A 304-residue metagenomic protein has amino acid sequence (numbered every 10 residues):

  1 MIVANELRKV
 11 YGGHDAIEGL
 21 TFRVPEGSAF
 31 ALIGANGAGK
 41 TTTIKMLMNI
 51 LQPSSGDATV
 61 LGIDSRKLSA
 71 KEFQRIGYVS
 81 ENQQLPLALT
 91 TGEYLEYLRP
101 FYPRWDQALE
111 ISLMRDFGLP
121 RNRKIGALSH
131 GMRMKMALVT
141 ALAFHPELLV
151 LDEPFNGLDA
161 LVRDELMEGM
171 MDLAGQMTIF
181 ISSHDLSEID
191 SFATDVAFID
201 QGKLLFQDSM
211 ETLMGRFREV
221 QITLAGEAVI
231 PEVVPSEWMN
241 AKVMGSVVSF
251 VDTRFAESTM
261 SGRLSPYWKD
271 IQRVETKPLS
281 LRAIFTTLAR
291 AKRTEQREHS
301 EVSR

Functional and structural regions predicted by a protein language model:
I2-A4, K9-D200, L205-F206: ABC transporter nucleotide-binding domains
N5, P25, T223-A225, V251-T253 (+1 more regions): A structural detector for beta-sheet-dominated domains
N5-L7, A241, V274: Generic beta-strand hydrophobic packing signal
S80, Y102, F217, A289-K292: Conserved NTP-handling cores and scaffolds of large molecular machines
T90, S209, K277-S280: Short loop/turn segments at beta->alpha junctions
R104, N122, Q176, E237-W238 (+1 more regions): A generic structural signal for alpha->beta connector loops
D164-F255: ABC transporter nucleotide-binding domain
S246, D252-R304: C-terminal coupling/interaction segments
